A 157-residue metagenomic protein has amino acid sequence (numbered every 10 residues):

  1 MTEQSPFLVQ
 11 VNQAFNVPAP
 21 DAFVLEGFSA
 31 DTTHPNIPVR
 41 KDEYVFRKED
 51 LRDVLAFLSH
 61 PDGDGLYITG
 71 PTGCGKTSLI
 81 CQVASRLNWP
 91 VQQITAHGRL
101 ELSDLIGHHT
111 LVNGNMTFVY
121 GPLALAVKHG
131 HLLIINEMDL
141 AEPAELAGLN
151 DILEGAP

Functional and structural regions predicted by a protein language model:
M1-P157: AAA+ P-loop NTPase catalytic core and its hallmark functional loops
